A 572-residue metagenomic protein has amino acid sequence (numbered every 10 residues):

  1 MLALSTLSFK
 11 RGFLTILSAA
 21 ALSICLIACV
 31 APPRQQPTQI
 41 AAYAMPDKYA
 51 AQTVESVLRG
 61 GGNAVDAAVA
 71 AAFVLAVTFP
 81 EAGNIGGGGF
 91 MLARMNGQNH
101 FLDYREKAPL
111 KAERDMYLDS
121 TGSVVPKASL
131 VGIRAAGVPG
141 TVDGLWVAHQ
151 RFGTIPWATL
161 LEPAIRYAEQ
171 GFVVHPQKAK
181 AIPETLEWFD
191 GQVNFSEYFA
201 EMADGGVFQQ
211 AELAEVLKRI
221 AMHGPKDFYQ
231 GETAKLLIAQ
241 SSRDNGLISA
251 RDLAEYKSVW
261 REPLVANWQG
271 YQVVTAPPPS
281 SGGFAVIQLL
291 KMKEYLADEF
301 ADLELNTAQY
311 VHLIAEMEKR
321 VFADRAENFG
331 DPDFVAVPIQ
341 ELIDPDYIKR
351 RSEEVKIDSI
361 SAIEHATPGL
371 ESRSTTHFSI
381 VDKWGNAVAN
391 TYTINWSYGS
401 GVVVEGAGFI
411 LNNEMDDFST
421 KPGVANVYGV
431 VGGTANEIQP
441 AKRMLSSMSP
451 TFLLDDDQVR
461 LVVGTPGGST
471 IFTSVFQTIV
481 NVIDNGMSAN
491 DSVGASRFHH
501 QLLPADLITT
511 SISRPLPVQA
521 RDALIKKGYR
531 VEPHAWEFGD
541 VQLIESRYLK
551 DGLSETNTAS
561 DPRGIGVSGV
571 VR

Functional and structural regions predicted by a protein language model:
L2-L17: Bacterial N-terminal signal peptides that target proteins for export
T15-I27: Bacterial N-terminal signal peptides
V30-Q52, S56, G60-G224, F228-P277 (+6 more regions): Noncatalytic scaffold domains of N-terminal-nucleophile
V77-R94, Q98-F101, L247-S249, A387-D455 (+2 more regions): Active-site rim segments in enzyme catalytic domains, especially the processed small/beta chain of N-terminal
A203, G283-E299, L453-L461, G468-V493: M16/insulysin-pitrilysin zinc metalloprotease superfamily fold
V274-G283, T375, S379, A389-V402 (+1 more regions): Glycine-rich phosphate/pyrophosphate-binding beta-alpha loops
A297-I394, G406-A407, E414, P422-G423 (+2 more regions): Internal maturation/activation junctions in enzymes
K442, V475, D484-W536: Extended C-terminal subregions enriched in glycine
